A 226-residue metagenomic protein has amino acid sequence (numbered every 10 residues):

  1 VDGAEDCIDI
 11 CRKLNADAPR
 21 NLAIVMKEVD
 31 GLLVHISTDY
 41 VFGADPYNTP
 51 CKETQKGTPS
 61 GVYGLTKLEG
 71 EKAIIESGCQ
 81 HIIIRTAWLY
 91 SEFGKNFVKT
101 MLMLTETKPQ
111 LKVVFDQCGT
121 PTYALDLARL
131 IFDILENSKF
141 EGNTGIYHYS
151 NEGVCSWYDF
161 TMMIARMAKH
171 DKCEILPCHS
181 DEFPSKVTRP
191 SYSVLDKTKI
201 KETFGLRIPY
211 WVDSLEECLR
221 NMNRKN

Functional and structural regions predicted by a protein language model:
V1, H35-T49, V62-L68, L89-K95: Conserved catalytic-site region of short-chain dehydrogenase/reductase
V1-A16: NAD(P)H-binding glycine-rich loop region in Rossmannoid oxidoreductase-like domains and their noncatalytic homologs
R12-P19, V34, T66-K67: Short alpha-helix in the Rossmann-fold core of NAD(P)-dependent oxidoreductases
P19-L22, E71, I131: Conserved internal alpha-helix within the Rossmann fold of NAD(P)-dependent oxidoreductases
R20-S60: Conserved Rossmann-fold NAD(P)-dependent oxidoreductase catalytic core, especially the SDR/UDP-sugar
K72-G119, A124-D126, F132-D133: NAD(P)-dependent short-chain dehydrogenase/reductase
L130, N137-K186: Mid/C-terminal beta-alpha module of Rossmann-like enzyme folds, strongest in SDR-family dehydrogenases/epimerases
W211-N226: Amphipathic terminal alpha-helices
